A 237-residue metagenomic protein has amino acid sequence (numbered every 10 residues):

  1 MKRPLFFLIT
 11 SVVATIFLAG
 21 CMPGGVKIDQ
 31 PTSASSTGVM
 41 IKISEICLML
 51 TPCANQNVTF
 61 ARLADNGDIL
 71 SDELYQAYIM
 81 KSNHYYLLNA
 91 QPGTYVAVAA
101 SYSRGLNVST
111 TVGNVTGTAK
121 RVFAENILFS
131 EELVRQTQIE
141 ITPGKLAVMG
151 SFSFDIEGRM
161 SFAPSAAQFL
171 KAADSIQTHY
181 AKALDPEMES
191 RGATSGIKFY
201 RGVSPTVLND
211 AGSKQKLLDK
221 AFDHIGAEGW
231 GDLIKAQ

Functional and structural regions predicted by a protein language model:
M1-I9: Bacterial N-terminal signal peptides that target proteins for export
F6, H84-Y85, T94-A97, H179 (+1 more regions): Intrinsically disordered, low-complexity N-terminal regions enriched in serine/proline/glycine with scattered basic
C21-D72, Y102-Q237: Primarily secretory-pathway and cell-envelope proteins
L63-A90: Tryptophan-paired
K81-V96, A100-G105: Short Pro-Gly-centered beta-turn/loop motif in secreted/extracellular proteins
